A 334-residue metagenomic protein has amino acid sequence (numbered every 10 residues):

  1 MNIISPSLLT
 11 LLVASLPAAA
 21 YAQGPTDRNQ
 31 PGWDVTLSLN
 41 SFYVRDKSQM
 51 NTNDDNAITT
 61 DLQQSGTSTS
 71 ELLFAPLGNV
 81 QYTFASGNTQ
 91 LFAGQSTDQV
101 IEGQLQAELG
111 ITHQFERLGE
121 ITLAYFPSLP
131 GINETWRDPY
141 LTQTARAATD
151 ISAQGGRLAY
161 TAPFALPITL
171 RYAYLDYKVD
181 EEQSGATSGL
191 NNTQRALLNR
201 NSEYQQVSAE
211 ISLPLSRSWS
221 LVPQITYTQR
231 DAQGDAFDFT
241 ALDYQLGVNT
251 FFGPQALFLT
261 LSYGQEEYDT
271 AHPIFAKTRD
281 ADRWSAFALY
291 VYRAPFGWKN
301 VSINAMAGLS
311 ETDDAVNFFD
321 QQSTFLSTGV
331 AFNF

Functional and structural regions predicted by a protein language model:
Q23-N88: Outer-membrane beta-barrel initiation region
N29-L37, F74, G87-L91, R117-I121 (+8 more regions): Outer-envelope beta-barrel architecture signal
P31-W33, S70-P76, G103-A107, D150-G156 (+4 more regions): Residues that define the transmembrane beta-barrel architecture of outer-membrane proteins
S41-R45, F84-S86, Q95-Q99, Y125-G131 (+7 more regions): Transmembrane beta-strands of outer-membrane beta-barrel pores
D46, N56-I58, E108-L215, V222-Q224: Outer-membrane pore/translocation modules
L62-G66, G94-S96, P139-A147, G155 (+5 more regions): Extracellular loop and loop/strand-boundary signature of outer-membrane beta-barrel proteins
A165-R171, R200-A271: Detector for outer-membrane/organellar transmembrane beta-barrel domains, recognizing the amphipathic beta-strand
Y290-Y292, Q321-F334: Outer-membrane beta-barrel "beta-signal"
